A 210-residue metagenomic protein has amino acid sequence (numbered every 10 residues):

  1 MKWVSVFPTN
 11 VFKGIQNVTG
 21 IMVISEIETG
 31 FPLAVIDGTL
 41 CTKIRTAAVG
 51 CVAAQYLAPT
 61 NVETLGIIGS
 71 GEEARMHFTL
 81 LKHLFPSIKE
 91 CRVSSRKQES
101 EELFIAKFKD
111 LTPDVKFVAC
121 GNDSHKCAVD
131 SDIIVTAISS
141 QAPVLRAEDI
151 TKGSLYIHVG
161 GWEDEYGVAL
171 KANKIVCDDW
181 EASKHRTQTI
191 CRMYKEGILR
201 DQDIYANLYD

Functional and structural regions predicted by a protein language model:
M1-K43, C51, A58-N61, A206: N-terminal ligand-binding/catalytic initiation module
L57-T64, S87-I88, T151-K152: Short helix-loop-beta connector
G69-G71: Glycine-rich Rossmann-fold phosphate-binding loop(s) that bind the pyrophosphate of adenine dinucleotide cofactors
A74-R75: N-terminal Rossmann-fold NAD(P) dinucleotide-binding loop
H83-L111: NAD(P)-binding Rossmann-fold cofactor-contacting core
K126, I133, S139-I157, G167: Rossmann-fold NAD(P) dinucleotide-binding segment
I138-S140, G160-G161, W180: Short glycine-/small-residue-rich Rossmann-like dinucleotide-binding loops
A169-D210: Adenosine-phosphate binding glycine-rich loop
